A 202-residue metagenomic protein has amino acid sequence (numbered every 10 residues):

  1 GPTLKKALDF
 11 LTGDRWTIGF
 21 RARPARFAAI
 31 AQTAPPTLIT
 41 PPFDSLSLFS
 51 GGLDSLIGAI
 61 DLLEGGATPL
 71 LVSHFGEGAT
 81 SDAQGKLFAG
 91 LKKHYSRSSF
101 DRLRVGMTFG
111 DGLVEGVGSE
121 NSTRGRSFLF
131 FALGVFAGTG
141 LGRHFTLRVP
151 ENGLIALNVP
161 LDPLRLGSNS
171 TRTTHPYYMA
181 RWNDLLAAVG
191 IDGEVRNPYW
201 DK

Functional and structural regions predicted by a protein language model:
G1-P2: N-terminal accessory alpha/beta regions
A7, L11-S45, S55-K202: Nucleotide-activated chemistry modules centered on ATP-dependent adenylation/adenylyltransferase
F49: Phosphate-binding P-loop/Walker A region and its immediate neighborhood
G52: Conserved G/P- and acidic residue-centered "switch" motifs that form tight phosphate/ATP-binding loops in soluble
